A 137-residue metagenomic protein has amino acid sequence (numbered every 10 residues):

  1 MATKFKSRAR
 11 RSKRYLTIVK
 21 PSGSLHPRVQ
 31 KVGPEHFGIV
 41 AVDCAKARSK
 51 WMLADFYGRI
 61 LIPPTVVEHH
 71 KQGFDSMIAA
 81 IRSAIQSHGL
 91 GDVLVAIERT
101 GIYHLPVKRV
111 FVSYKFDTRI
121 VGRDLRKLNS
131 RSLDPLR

Functional and structural regions predicted by a protein language model:
M1-R137: Phosphate- and other anionic-substrate recognition elements at nucleic-acid/protein interfaces
